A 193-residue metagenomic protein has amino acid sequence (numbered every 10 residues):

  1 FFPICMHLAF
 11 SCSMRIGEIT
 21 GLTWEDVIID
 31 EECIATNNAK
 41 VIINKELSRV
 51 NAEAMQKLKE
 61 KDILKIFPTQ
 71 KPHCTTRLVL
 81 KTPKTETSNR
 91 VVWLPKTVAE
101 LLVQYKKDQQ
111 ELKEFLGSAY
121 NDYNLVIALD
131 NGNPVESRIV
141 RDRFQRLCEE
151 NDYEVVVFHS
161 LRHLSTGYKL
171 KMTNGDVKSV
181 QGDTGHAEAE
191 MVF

Functional and structural regions predicted by a protein language model:
F1-C5: Conserved catalytic core of the tyrosine transesterase superfamily
H7, S11, G17-E18, I139 (+2 more regions): C-terminal catalytic core of tyrosine-transesterase DNA break-rejoin enzymes
F10, T23, A39, I43-K45 (+4 more regions): Active-site proximal loops enriched in glycine and acidic residues that flank catalytic Cys/His/Asp and coordinate
S11, E18-G21, I42, V91-W93 (+2 more regions): Structured core elements
M14, L22, M191: A short, glycine- and acidic-residue-rich donor-binding loop in the catalytic cores of nucleotide-sugar-dependent
L22-E111, N121: Conserved tyrosine-mediated DNA breakage-rejoining catalytic core shared by Y-recombinases
D26-A35, V155, N174-F193: Short, polar N-cap/turn motifs at the start of nucleic acid-interacting alpha helices
P72-L80, T85-S88, V92-L112, G117-L161 (+1 more regions): C-terminal structured domain segments across diverse proteins
